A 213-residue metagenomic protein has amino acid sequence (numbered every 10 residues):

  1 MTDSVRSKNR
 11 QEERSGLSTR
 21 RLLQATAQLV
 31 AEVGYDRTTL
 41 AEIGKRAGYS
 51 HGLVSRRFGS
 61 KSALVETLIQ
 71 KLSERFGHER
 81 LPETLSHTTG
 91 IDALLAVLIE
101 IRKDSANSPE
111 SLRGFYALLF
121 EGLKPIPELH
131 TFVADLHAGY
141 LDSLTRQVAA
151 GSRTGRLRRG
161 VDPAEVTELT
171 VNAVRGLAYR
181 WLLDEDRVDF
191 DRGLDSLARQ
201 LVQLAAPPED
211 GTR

Functional and structural regions predicted by a protein language model:
M1-V33, L40-R46, A63-E66: Basic, helix-initiating cap at the start of DNA-binding domains
G16-Q24, D36-R37, R57-L81, L95 (+2 more regions): An amphipathic alpha-helix adjacent to DNA-recognition modules
E32-D36, H87, S108, T154: Short coil/turn segments at alpha/beta junctions that flank glycine-rich nucleotide-binding fingerprints
A47-F58: Short hydrophobic/aromatic patch on the recognition helix
F58, A117-P125: Short helix-capping/turn signature of helix-turn-helix
T67, L81-L112, P163-T170, L194 (+1 more regions): Hydrophobic alpha-helical connector segments
G77, N107-E110, P127-T154, E165-E168: Amphipathic alpha-helical packing segments from all-alpha helical-bundle domains
H130-A134, S152-Q200, P208-R213: Hydrophobic/aromatic-rich alpha-helical bundle segments in the mid-to-C-terminal region
